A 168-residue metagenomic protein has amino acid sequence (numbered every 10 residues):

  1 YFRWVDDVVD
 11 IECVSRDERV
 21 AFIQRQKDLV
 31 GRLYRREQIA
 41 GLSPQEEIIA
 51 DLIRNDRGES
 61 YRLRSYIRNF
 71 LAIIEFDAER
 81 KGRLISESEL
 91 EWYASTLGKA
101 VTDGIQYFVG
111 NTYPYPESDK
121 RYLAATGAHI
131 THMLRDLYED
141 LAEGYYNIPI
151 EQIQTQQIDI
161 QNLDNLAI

Functional and structural regions predicted by a protein language model:
Y1-I168: Acidic catalytic motifs of isoprenoid enzymes
